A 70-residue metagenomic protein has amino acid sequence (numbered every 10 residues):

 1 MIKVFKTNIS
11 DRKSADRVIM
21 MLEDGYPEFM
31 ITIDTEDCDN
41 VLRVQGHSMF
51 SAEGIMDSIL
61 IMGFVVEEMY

Functional and structural regions predicted by a protein language model:
M1, L22-G25, L60: A general marker of short, structured functional hotspots
M1-S10: Short glycine-/aliphatic-rich beta-strand segments at the starts of folded cytosolic domains
K6, D16-I19, E36, H47-Y70: C-terminal structural segments of small proteins and small subunits
I9-Y26: Short amphipathic alpha-helix segments
Y26, N40, G63-V65: Short, highly charged low-complexity linear segments
E28-I33: A short linear hydrophobic-aromatic micro-motif
D37-R43: Surface-exposed aromatic
